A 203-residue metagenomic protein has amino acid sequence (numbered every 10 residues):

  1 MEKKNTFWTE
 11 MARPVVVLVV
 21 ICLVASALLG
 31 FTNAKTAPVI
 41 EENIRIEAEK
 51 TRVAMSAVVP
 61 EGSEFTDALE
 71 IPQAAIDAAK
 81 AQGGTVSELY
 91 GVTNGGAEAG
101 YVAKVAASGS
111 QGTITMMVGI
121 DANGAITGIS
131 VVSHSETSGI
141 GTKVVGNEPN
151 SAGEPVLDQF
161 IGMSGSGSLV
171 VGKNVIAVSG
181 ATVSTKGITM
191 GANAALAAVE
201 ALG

Functional and structural regions predicted by a protein language model:
E2-G203: Flexible, solvent-exposed loop/hinge segments and secondary-structure transition points
